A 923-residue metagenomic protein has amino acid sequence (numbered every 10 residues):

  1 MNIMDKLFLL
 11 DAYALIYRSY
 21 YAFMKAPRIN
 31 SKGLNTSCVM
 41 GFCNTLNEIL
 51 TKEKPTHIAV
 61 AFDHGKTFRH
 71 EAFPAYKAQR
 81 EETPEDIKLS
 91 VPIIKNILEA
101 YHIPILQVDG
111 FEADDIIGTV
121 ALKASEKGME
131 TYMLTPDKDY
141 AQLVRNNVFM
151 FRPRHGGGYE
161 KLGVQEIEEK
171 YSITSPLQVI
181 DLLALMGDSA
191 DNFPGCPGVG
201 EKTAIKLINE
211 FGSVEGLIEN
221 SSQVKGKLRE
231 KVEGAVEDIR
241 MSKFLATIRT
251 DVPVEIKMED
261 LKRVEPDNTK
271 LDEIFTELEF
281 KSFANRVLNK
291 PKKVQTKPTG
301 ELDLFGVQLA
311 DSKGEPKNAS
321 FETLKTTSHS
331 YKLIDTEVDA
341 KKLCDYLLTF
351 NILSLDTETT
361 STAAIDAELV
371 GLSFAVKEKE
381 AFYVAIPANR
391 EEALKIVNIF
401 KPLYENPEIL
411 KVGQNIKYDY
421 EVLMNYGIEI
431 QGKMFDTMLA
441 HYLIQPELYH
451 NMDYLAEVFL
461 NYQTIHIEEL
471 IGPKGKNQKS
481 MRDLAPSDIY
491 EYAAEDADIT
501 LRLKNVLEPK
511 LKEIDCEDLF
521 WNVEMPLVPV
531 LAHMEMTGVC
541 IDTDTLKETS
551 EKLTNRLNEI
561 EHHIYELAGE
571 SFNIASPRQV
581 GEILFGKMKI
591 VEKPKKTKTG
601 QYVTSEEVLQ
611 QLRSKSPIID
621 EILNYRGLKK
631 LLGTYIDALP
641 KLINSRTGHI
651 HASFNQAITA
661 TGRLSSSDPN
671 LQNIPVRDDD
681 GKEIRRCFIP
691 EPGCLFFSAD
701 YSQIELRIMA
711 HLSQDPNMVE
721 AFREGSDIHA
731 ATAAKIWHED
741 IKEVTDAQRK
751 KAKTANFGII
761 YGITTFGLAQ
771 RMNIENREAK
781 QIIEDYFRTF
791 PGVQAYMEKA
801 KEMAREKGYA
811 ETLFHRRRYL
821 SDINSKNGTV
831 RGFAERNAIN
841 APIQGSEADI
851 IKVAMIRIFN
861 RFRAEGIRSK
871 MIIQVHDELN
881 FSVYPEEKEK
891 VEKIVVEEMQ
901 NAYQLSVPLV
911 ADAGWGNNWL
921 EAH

Functional and structural regions predicted by a protein language model:
I3-L134, K138-Q165, D238-M241, T247-E255 (+2 more regions): Noncatalytic, basic helical substrate-engagement surface that gates or grips nucleic-acid strands
L7-F8, R18-E53, H57, P74-A75 (+5 more regions): Conserved RNase H-like, two-metal-ion catalytic cores of nucleic-acid enzymes
A75-L89, R145-I173, R229-K231, F382-I399 (+3 more regions): Short alpha-helix plus adjacent loop in nuclease-associated cores
P176-F244, Q295, E551-A575, K780 (+2 more regions): Accessory alpha-helical DNA-binding modules that contact the DNA backbone or grooves
A235-P387, Q414, E447, L455 (+9 more regions): Conserved "right-hand" nucleotidyltransferase catalytic core of DNA-directed polymerases
K479-R482, P529, M536, K595 (+6 more regions): Conserved catalytic core of nucleic-acid polymerases
L511-V523, L527, I850-V875, L879: Active-site palm subdomain of RNA-directed nucleic acid polymerases
N555, E559-H562, E566-D620, R788-N840 (+1 more regions): C-terminal polymerase-core module
